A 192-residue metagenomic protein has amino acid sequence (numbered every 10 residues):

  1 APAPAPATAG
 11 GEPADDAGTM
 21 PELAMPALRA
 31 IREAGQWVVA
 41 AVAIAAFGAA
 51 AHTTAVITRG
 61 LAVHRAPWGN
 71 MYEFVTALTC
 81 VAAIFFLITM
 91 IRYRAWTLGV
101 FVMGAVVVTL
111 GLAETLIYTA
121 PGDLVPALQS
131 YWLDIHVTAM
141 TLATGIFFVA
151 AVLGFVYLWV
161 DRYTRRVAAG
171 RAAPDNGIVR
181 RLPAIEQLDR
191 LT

Functional and structural regions predicted by a protein language model:
A1-A27, E33-D123, I135-R165, A172-R181 (+1 more regions): Hydrophobic cores of alpha-helical transmembrane segments in multi-pass integral membrane proteins
L124-W132: Active-site-proximal inter-transmembrane loops
